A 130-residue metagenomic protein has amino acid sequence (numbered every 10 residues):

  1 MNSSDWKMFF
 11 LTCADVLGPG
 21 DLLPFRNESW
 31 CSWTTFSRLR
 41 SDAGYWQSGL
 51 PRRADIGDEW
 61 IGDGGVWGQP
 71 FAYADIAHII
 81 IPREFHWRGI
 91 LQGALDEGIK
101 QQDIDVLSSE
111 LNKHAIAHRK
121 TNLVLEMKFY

Functional and structural regions predicted by a protein language model:
M1-K120, Y130: Structured alpha/beta or helical-core interaction and ligand-binding surfaces enriched in interleaved
L125-F129: Minor-groove-contacting beta-hairpin "wing" of winged helix-turn-helix DNA-binding domains
